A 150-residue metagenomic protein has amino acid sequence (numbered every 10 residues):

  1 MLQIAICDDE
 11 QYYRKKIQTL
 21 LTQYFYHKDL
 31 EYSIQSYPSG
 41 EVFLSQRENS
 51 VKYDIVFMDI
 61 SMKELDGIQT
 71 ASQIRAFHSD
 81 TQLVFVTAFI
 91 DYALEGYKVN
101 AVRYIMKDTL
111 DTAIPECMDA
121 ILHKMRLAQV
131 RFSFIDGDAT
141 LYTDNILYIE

Functional and structural regions predicted by a protein language model:
L2, Y32, T81: Switch/coupling loops of ABC transporter nucleotide-binding domains
L2-L21, V56: Conserved acidic segment of CheY-like receiver
I6, S36, F85-V86: Conserved SAM-binding loop
R14-Y24, F43-L44, A71: Short, well-ordered amphipathic alpha-helices
Y26-S39, Q46: Short hydrophobic/Thr-rich beta-strand motif most characteristic of the beta2 strand and flanking loop of CheY-like
S45, S50-L127: CheY-like receiver
P115-E150: Conserved binding/recognition cores within well-folded domains
